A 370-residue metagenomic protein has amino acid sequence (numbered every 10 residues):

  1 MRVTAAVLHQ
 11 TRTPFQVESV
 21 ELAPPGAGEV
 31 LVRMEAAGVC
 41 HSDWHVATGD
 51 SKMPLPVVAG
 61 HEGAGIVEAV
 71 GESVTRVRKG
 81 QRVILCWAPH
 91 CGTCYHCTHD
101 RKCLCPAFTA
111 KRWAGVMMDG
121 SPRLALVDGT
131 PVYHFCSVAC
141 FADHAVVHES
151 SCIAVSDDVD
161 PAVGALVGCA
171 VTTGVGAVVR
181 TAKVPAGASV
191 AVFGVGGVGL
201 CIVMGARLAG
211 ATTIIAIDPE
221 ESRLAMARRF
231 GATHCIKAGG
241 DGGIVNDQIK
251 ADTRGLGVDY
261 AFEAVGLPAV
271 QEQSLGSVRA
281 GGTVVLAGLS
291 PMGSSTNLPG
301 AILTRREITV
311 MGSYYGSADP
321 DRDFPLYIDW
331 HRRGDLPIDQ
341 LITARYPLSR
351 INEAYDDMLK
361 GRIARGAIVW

Functional and structural regions predicted by a protein language model:
M1, E272-G276, S317, D321-W370: C-terminal hydrophobic helical "lid"/dimerization subdomain of Rossmann-like NAD(P)H-dependent oxidoreductases
A23-A37, A47-T98, C103, K111 (+1 more regions): Glycine-rich beta-strand-centered segment in the early N-terminal region that forms part of a ligand/cofactor-binding
T93-F193: NAD(P)H dinucleotide-binding glycine-rich loop of Rossmann-like/cofactor-binding domains, especially the beta1-alpha1
A186-V195, M204-Q273: Adenosine-nucleotide cofactor-binding segment
G199-L200: N-terminal Rossmann-fold NAD(P) dinucleotide-binding loop
G282-T283, I308: Glycine-centered, small-residue-biased loops immediately flanking beta-strands in adenine/cofactor-binding cores
L289-E307: Rossmann-fold NAD(P)-binding glycine/threonine-rich loop
